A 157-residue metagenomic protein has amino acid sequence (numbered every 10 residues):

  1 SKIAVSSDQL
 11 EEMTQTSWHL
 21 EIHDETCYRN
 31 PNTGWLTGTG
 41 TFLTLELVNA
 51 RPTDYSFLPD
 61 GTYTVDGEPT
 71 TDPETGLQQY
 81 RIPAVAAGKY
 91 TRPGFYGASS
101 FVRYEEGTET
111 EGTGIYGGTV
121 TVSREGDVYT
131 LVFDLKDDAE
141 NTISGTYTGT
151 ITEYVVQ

Functional and structural regions predicted by a protein language model:
S1-S7: Boundary/junction segments of secreted and surface-exposed precursor proteins
Q9-T121: Surface-exposed helix/loop patches within compact recognition domains
I22, L131-K136: Short beta-strand segments that buttress and anchor functional surface loops
L47-N49, G117-V120, D134-Q157: Edge beta-strand at a domain terminus
